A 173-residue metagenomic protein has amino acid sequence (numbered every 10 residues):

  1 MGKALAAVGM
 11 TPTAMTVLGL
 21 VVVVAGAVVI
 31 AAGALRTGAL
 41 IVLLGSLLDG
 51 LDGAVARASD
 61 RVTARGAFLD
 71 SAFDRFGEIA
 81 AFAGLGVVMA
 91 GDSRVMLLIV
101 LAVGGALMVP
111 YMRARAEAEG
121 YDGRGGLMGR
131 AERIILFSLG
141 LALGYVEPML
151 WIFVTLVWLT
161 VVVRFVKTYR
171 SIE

Functional and structural regions predicted by a protein language model:
M1-G2, S71-E173: A feature for the membrane-embedded catalytic helix bundles of lipid/isoprenoid biosynthetic enzymes
M1-L40, W158-E173: Topogenic membrane-insertion module of multi-pass membrane proteins
A4, V8, A54-A58, R115: Membrane-interface helix caps of multi-pass small-molecule transporters
A7-V28, L40, A58-M108: Multi-pass membrane catalytic core of lipid/isoprenoid biosynthesis enzymes
G9-M10, G33, D60, G120 (+1 more regions): Membrane-helix interface residues
A31, A56-R57, G126: Helix-boundary and loop/linker segments of multi-pass membrane transporters
L40-V55: Alpha-helical membrane segments and adjacent membrane-interface helices in multi-pass membrane proteins
I41-G45, V62-A67, Y121-L127: Short alpha-helical linear motifs
